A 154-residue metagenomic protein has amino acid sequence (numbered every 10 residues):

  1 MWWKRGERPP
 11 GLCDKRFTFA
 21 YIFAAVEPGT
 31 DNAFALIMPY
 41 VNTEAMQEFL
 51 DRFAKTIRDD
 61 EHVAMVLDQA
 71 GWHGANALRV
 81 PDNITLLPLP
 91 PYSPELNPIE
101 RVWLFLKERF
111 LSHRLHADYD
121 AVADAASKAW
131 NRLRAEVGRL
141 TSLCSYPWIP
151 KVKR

Functional and structural regions predicted by a protein language model:
M1-D51, Y146-V152: Extended, low-complexity cationic-aromatic segments
E7-K15, D82-R101, R114-L115: RNase H-like polynucleotidyl transferase catalytic core
A24-A25, D31, L50, D68 (+3 more regions): Generic structural signal for small/hydrophobic residues in well-ordered secondary structure, especially within
A45-V63: Short, basic/hydrophobic alpha-helical segments
D60-H73, N97: Acidic/histidine-rich, metal-coordinating catalytic segments
V63-L67, P88-P90, A123: Short beta-strand segments
A75-N83: Short, aromatic/basic amphipathic alpha-helical patches
I99-R154: C-terminal anion-handling pockets and recognition modules
